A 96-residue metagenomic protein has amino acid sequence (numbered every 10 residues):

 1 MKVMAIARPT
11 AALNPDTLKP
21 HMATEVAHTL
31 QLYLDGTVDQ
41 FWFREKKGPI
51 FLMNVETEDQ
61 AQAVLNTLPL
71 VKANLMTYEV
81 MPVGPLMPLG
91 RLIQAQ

Functional and structural regions predicted by a protein language model:
M1-Q96: Conserved, structured core segments of small domains
